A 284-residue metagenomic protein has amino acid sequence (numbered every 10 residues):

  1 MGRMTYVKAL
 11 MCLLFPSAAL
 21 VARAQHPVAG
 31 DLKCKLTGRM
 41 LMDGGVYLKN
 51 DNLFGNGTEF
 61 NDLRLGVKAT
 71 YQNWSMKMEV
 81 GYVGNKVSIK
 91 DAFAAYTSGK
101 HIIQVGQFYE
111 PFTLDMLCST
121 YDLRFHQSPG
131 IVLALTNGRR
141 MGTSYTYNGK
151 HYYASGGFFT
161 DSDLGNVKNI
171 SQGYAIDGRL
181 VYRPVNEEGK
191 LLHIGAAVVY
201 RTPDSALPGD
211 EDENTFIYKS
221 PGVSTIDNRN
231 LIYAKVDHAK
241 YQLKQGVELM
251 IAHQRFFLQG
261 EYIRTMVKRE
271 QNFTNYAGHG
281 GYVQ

Functional and structural regions predicted by a protein language model:
M1-P27: Bacterial Sec-dependent N-terminal signal peptides
R3, I170, G278-G280: Generic detection of long, well-ordered alpha-helical segments
A9, A22-T37, K49, D204-S220: Outer-membrane beta-barrel biogenesis signature
L13-P16, K49, Q271: Amphipathic, positively biased hydrophobic alpha-helical segments used for protein targeting and membrane insertion
H26-L164, K168-P203, Y282-Q284: Outer membrane beta-barrel
Y174-A277: Surface-exposed beta-loop-beta
